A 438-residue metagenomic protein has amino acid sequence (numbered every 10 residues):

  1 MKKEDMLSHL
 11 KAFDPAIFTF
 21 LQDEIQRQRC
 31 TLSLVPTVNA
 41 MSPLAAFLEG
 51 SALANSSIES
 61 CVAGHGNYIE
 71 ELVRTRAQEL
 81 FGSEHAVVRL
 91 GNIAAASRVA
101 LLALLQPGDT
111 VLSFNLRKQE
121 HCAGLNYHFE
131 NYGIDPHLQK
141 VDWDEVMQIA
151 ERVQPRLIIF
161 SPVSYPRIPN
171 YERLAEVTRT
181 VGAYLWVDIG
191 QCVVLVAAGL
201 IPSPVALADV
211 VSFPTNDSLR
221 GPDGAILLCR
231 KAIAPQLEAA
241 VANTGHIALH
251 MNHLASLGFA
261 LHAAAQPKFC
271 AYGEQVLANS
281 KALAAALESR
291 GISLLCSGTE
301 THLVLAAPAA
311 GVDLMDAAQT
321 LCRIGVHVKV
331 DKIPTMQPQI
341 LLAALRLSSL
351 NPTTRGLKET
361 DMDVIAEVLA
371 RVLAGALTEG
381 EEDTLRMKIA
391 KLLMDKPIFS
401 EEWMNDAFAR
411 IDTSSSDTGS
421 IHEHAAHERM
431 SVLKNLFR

Functional and structural regions predicted by a protein language model:
M1-D23: Charged, compositionally biased N-terminal leader segments and the immediate start of the first structured element
K2-K3, F13-P15, Q339-R438: PLP-dependent enzyme catalytic core of the Aspartate aminotransferase-like
L21-T31, N39-G64, V73-F81: Glycine-rich phosphate-binding segment of PLP-dependent enzymes
E24-C30, L53-E59, A234-A239, G258-A264 (+3 more regions): Short acidic (Asp/Glu) and glycine-rich catalytic loops that position anionic groups and cofactors
A45, A96, L249-S256, E300 (+1 more regions): Catalytic-loop motifs flanking and including active-site residues across diverse enzymes
E59-V62, A248-M251, K268-Q275, L287-G298 (+3 more regions): Flexible, glycine/charged-enriched surface loops at secondary-structure junctions
G64-G291, P308, S349-L350: Conserved PLP-enzyme active-site core in the AAT-like
S293-E359, A409-S416: Conserved PLP-binding catalytic core of the aspartate aminotransferase-like
